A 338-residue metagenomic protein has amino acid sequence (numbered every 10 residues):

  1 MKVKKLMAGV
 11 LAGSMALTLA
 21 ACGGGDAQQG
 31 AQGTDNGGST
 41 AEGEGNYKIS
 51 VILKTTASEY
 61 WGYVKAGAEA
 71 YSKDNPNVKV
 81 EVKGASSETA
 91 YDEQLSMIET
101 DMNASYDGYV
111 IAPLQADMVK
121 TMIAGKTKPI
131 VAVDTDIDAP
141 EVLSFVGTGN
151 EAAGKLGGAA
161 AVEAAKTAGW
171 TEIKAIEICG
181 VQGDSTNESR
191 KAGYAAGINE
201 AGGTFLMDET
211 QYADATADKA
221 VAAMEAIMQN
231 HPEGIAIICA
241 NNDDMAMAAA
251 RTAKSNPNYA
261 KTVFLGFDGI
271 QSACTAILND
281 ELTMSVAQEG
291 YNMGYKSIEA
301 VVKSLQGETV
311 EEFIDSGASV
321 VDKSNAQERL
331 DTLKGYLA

Functional and structural regions predicted by a protein language model:
M1-K48, K73-D74, A124, K128 (+1 more regions): Short, low-complexity disordered leader/linker segments with a strong preference for bacterial N-terminal type II
G45, I178-Q182, T186, I198-A201 (+1 more regions): Hinge/cleft segment of the Venus flytrap/periplasmic-binding protein
K48-G67, Y71, N75, E81-L95 (+3 more regions): Extracytoplasmic "Venus flytrap"
S50-I52, M102-P113, V131-V133, K174-E177 (+3 more regions): Periplasmic-binding protein-like
Y60-D74, V78, A153-A160, S185-F205 (+4 more regions): Short, solvent-exposed amphipathic alpha-helices that sit in or adjacent to ligand/effector-binding or catalytic
Q94, V146-I173, A217-V221, G269-A273 (+1 more regions): Hydrophobic alpha-helical segments within soluble ligand-binding/sensing domains
G108, A116-A152, G269-L278, L282-T283 (+1 more regions): Flexible loop/hinge segments that line or gate small-molecule binding clefts
V131-D138, C239-D243, M247-T283, V321-D322: Venus flytrap/periplasmic-binding-protein-like
